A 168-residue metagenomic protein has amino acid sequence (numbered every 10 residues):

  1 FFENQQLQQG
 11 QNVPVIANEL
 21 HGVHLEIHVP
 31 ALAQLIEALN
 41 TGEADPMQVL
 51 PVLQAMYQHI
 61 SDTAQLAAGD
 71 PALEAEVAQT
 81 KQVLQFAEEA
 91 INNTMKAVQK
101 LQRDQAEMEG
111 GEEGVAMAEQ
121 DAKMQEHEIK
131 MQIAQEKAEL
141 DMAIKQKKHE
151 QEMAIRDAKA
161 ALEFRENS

Functional and structural regions predicted by a protein language model:
F1-S168: C-terminal anchoring/interaction modules
